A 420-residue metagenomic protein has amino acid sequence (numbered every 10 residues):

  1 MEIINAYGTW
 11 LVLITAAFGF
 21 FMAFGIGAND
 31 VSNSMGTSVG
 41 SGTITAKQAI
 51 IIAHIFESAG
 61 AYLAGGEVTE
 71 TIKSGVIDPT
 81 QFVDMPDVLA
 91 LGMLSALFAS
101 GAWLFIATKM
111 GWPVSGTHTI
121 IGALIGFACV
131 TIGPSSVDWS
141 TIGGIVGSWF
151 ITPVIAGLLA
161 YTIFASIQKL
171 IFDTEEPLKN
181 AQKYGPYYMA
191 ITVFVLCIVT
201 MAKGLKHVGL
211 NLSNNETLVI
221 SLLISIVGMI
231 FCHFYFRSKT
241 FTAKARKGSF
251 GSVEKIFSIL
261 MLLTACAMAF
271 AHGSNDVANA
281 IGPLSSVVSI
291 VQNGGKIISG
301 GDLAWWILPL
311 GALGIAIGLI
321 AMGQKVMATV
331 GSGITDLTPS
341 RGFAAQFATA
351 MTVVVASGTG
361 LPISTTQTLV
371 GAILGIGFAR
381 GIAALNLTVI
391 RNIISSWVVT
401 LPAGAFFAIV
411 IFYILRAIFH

Functional and structural regions predicted by a protein language model:
M1-H420: Alpha-helical transmembrane segments and immediately membrane-proximal extracytoplasmic
